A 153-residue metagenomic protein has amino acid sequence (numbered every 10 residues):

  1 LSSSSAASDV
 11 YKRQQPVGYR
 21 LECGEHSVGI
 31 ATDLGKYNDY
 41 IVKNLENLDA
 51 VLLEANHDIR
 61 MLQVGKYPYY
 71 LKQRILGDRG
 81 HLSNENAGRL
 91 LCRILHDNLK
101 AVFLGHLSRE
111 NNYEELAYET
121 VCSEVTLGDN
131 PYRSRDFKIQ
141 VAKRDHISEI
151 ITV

Functional and structural regions predicted by a protein language model:
L1-A7, Y11: Single conserved hydrophobic/aromatic residue that forms the stacking wall/gate of nucleotide- or nucleobase-binding
S8, E54, K143-D145: Residues at the C-termini of beta-strands that transition into short coil/loop
Q15-T32, A50: Conserved beta-strand hairpin/beta-sheet module of binuclear metal-dependent hydrolase folds, prominently
I30, L52, V141-K143: Structural signal for conserved beta-strand scaffold positions within catalytic alpha/beta enzyme cores
A31-D39: Active-site glycine- and acidic-residue-rich loops that bind and position anionic ligands or nucleotide-like cofactors
L34, L107, R144: Hydrophobic pocket-lining residues within nucleotide cofactor-binding pockets
D39-I139: Cap/insert and terminal regions of metallo-dependent hydrolase folds
F137-V153: Short, basic/aromatic-enriched C-terminal tail that caps enzymatic domains
